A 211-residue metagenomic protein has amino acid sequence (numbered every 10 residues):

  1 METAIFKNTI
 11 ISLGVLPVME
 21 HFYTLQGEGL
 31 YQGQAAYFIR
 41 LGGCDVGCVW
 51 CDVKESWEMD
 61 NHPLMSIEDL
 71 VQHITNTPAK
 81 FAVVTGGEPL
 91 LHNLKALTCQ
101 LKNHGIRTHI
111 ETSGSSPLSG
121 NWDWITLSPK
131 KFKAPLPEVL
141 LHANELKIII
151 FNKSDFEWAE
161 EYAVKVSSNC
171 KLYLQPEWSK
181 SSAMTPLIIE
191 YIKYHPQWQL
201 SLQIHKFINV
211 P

Functional and structural regions predicted by a protein language model:
T3-I10: Polytopic alpha-helical membrane-helix bundles and their juxtamembrane interface segments in multi-pass membrane
A4, L16-Y23, A35-A36, G42 (+1 more regions): Conserved Radical SAM active-site core
N8, I39-R40, D52, M59 (+4 more regions): Intrinsically disordered, low-complexity regions enriched in small/polar residues
S12-L13, C44-C48, H73, K133-P137 (+1 more regions): Short amphipathic alpha-helical segments, especially helix-boundary/capping motifs
G27-G29: A short beta-strand-turn-helix
Y31-G33, L140: A generic structural micro-feature
L90-P211: Conserved AdoMet/S-adenosylmethionine-binding subsite of the radical SAM
